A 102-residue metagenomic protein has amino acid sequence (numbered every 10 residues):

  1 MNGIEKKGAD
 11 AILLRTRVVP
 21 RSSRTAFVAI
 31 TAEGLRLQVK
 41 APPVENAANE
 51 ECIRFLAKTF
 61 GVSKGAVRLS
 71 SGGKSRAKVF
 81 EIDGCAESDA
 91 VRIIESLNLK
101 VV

Functional and structural regions predicted by a protein language model:
M1-I53, V62-K64, R68-G73, K78-V102: Contiguous, often N-terminal, cationic amphipathic patches that form binding interfaces
T59: C-terminal catalytic core of tyrosine-transesterase DNA break-rejoin enzymes
